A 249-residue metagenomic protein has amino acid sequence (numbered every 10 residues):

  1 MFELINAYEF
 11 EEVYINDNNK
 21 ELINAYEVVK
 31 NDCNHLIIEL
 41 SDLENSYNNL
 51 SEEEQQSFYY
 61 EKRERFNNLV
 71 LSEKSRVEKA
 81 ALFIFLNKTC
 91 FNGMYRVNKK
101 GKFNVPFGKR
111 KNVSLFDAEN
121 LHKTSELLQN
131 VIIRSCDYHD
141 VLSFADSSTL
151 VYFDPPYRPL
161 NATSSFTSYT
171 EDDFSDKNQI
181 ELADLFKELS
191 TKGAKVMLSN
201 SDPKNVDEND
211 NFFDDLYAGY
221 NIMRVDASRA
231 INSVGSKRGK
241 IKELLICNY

Functional and structural regions predicted by a protein language model:
M1-N6, E12-K20, Y26, I84 (+5 more regions): Conserved proline-anchored active-site loop of SAM-dependent methyltransferases that bridges a beta-strand
A7-Q129: Class I S-adenosyl-L-methionine-dependent methyltransferase module
K102-R110, Y157-N178: Mobile active-site "lid"/loop adjacent to the S-adenosyl-L-methionine
D117-I132, A183-V196: A structural motif corresponding to the C-terminal end of an alpha-helix and its immediate exit/capping segment
R134-D137, D226: Short loop/edge segments at beta-strand edges and connector loops that shape dinucleotide/nucleotide cofactor-binding
Q179-S228: Conserved Class I SAM-dependent methyltransferase catalytic core
L216-Y249: Class I S-adenosyl-L-methionine
